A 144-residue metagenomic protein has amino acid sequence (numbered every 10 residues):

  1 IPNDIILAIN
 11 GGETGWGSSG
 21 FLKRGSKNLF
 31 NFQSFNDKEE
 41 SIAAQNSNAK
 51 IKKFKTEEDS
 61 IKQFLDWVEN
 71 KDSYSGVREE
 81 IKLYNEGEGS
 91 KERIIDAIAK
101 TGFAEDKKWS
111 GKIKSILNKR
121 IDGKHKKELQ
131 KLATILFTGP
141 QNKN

Functional and structural regions predicted by a protein language model:
I1-A8, G12-N144: Catalytic cores of secreted/periplasmic lytic hydrolases that degrade extracellular macromolecules
